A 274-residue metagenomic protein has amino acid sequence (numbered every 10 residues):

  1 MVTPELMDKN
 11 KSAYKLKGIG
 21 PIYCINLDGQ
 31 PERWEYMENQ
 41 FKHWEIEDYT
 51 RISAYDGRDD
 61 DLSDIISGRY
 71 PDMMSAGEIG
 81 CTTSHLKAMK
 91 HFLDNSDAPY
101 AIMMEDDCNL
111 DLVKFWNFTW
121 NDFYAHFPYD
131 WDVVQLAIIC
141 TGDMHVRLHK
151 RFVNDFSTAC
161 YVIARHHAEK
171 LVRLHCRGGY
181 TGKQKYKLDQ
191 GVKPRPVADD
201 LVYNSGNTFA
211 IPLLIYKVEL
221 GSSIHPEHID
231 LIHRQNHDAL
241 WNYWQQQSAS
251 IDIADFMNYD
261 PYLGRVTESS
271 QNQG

Functional and structural regions predicted by a protein language model:
M1-M104, C108-G274: An acidic/histidine-cluster motif and surrounding catalytic segment that typifies divalent-metal-assisted enzyme active
